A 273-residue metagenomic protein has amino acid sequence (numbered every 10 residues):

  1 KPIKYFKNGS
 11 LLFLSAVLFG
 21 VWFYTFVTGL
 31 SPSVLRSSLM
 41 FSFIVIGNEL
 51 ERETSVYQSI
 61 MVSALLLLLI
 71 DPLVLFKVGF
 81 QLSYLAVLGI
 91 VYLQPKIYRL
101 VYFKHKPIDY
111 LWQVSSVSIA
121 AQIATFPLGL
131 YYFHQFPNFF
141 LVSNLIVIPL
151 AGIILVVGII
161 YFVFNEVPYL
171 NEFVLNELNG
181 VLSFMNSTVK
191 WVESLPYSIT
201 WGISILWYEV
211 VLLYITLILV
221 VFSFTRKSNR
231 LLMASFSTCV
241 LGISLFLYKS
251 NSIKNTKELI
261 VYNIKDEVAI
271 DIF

Functional and structural regions predicted by a protein language model:
K1-F140, I205-I253: Hydrophobic alpha-helical transmembrane segments in multi-pass membrane proteins
F6-N8, I160, T200, V261 (+1 more regions): Generic structural hydrophobic/aromatic packing signal, biased to beta-strands
E49-E53, Q58, K96, K104 (+7 more regions): Glutamate identity and glutamate-enriched acidic tracts
L130-I146, I154-L213: Membrane-interface amphipathic/re-entrant loop segments adjacent to transmembrane helices in multi-pass membrane
S250-F273: Membrane-interface segments at or immediately adjacent to transmembrane helices that form the boundary between
